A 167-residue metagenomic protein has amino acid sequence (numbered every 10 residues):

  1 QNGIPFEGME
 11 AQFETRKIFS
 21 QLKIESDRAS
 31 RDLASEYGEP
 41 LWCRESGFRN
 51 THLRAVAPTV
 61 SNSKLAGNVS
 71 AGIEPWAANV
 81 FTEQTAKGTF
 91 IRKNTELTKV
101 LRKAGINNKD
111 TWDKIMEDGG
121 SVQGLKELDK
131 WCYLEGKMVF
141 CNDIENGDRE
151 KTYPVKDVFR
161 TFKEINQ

Functional and structural regions predicted by a protein language model:
Q1-Q167: Long, C-terminal-biased catalytic regions of enzyme "large/alpha" subunits
